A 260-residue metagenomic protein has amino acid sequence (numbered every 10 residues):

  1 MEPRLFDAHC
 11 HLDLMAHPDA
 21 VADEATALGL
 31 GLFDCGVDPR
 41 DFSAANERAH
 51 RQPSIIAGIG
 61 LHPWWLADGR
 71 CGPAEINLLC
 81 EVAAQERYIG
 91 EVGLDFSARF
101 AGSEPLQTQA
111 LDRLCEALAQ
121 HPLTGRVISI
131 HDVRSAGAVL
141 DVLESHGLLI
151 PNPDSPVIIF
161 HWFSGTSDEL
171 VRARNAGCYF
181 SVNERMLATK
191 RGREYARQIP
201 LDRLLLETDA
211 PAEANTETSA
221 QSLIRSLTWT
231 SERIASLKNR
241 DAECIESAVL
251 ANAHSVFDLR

Functional and structural regions predicted by a protein language model:
M1-R260: Mid-domain alpha/beta scaffold segments of enzyme catalytic cores
